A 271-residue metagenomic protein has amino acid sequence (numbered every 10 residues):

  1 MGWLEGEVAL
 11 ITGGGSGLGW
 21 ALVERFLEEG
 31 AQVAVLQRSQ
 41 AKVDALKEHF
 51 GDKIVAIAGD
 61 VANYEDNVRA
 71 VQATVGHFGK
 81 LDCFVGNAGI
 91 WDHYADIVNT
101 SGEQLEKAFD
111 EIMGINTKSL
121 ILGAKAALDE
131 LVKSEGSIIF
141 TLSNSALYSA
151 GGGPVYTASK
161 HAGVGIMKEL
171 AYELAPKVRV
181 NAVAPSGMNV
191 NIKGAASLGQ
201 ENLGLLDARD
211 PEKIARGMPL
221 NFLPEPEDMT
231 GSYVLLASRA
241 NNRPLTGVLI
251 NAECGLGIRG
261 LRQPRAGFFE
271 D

Functional and structural regions predicted by a protein language model:
V8, G15-G17: Conserved glycine-rich cofactor-binding loop
I90-D110, G152-V155, R265-F269: Conserved mid-core segment of classical short-chain dehydrogenase/reductases
Y94-I97, A240-D271: Short C-terminal tail/terminal secondary-structure segment of NAD(P)H-dependent dehydrogenase/reductase domains
S101-I121, I139, Y156, G163: Catalytic Tyr-X3-Lys loop
A124, S159, M167: Active-site helix of classical SDR
D129, Y172-P176: Alpha-helical segment proximal to the catalytic Tyr-Lys
E130, F222-N251, G257: C-terminal substrate-recognition "lid" of short-chain dehydrogenase/reductases
S143: Residue(s) in the substrate-gating loop at a strand-loop-helix junction that position the organic substrate next
